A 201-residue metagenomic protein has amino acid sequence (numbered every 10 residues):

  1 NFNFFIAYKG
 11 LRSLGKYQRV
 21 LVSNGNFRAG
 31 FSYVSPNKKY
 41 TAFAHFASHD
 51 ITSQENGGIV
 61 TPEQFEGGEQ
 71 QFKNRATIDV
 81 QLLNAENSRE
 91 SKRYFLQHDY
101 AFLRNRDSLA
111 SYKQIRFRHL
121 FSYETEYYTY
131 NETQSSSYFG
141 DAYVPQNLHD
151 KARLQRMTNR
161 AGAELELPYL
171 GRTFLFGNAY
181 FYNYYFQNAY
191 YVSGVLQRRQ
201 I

Functional and structural regions predicted by a protein language model:
N1, I6, A29-Y33, L96-F102 (+2 more regions): Residues on the lipid-exposed face of transmembrane beta-strands in outer-membrane beta-barrel proteins
A7-K16, I51-S53, N105, E126-Y128 (+1 more regions): Sequence/structural signature of outer-membrane beta-barrel proteins
Y8-G10, A44-S48, I115-T125, G177-F181: Transmembrane beta-barrel strands of outer-membrane/channel proteins
L11-L14, N74-N84, D141-H149, M157 (+1 more regions): Extracytoplasmic loops and strand-loop junctions of Gram-negative outer membrane beta-barrel proteins
L14-N24, G30-K92: Outer-membrane beta-barrel translocator/channel fold
Y17-V22, E55-T61, T129-S136, Q187-G194: Outer-membrane beta-barrel translocator domains and adjoining extracellular loop/strand segments of Gram-negative
S23-F27, S88-Y94, Q155-N159, V195-I201: Residues that define the transmembrane beta-barrel architecture of outer-membrane proteins
P36-T41, L103-I115, P168-R172: Short loop/turn motifs that connect adjacent beta-strands in outer-membrane beta-barrel proteins
